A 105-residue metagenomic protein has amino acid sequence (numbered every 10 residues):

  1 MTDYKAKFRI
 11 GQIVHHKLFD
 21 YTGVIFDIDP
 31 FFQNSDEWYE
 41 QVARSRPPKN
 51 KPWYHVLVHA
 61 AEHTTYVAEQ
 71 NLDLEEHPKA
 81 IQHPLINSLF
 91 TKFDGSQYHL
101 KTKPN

Functional and structural regions predicted by a protein language model:
M1-I13, L18-T22, D29-F32, K101-N105: Mixed-charge, Lys/Arg-rich low-complexity intrinsically disordered regions
K5-K7, W38, N71, E75: Generic, low-specificity signal for short hydrophobic/alpha-helical stretches with a mild N-terminal bias, encompassing
K7-I10, I25, N71, H83: Low-complexity, intrinsically disordered short peptide segments enriched in small/polar/basic residues
F26-D27, D36: Short, glycine/acidic-enriched capping/hinge loops at junctions between secondary-structure elements
D27-P30, A60: A short beta-strand motif that forms part of the nucleic acid-binding face of small beta-barrel RNA-binding folds
F32-E40: Short, solvent-exposed secondary-structure boundary/capping segments
R46-N105: Intrinsically disordered, low-complexity, charged/polar segments
